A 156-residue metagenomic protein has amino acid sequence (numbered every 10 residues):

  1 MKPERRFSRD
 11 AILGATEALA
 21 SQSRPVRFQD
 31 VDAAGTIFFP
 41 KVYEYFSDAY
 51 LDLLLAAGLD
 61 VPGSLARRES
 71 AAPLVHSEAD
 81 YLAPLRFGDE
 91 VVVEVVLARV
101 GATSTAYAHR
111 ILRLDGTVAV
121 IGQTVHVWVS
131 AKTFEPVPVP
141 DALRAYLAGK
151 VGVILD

Functional and structural regions predicted by a protein language model:
M1-V92, A98-D156: Terminal targeting signals and extreme-terminal segments of soluble enzymes
